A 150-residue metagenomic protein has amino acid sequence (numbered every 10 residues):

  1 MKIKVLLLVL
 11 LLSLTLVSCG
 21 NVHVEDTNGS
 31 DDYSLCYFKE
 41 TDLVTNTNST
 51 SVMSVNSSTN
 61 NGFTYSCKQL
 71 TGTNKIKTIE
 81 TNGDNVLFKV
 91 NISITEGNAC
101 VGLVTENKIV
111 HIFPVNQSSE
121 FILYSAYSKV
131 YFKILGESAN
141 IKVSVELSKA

Functional and structural regions predicted by a protein language model:
M1-V5, L10: Positively charged n-region of N-terminal signal peptides that target proteins for export
L14-S18: C-terminal motif of bacterial Sec signal peptides marking the signal peptidase cleavage site
V22-T78: Transition segment at domain starts
I76-T78, S119-S125: Exposed aromatic-hydrophobic patches
T81-D84, N91-C100: Acidic, Ser/Thr/Pro-rich low-complexity intrinsically disordered segments
D84-V90, I122-K149: Noncatalytic modules at the cell exterior or secretory-pathway interfaces, chiefly beta-strand-rich lectin/adhesion
T95-H111: Short, surface-exposed beta-strand/strand-loop-strand elements in extracellular ectodomains
F113-Q117: Charged low-complexity "KEKE/polyampholyte" interaction tracts
